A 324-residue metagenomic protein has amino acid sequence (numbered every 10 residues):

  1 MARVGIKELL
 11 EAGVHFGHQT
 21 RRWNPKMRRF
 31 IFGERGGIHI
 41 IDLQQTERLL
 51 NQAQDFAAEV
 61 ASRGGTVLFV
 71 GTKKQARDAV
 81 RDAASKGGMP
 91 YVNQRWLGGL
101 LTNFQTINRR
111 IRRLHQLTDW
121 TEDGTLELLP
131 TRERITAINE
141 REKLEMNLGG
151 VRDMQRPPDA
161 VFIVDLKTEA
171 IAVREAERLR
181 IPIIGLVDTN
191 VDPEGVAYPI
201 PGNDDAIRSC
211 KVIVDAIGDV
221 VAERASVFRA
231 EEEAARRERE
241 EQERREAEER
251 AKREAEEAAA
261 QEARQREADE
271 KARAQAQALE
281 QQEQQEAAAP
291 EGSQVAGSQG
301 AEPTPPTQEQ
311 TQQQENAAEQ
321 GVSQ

Functional and structural regions predicted by a protein language model:
M1-A2, I6-K7, A216-Q324: Intrinsically disordered, low-complexity mixed-charge segments
M1-D55, S62-T66, K73, R77-W120 (+8 more regions): N-terminal cationic and glycine-rich segments that engage phosphates or anionic surfaces
G13, F69, V161, I213: Residue-level signature of catalytic and energy-coupling elements of molecular machines, predominantly ATP/GTP-dependent
Q54-A57, V80, V173, C210: Generic hydrophobic/aromatic pocket-lining and core-packing "Φ" positions
G71-T72, V164-D165, S209: Small/polar loops that bind or transfer phosphate-bearing groups
Q75-A76, T168-E169, A206: Short phosphate-engaging motifs
G87, V92-E194, G202: Long, charge-patterned amphipathic alpha-helical coiled-coil/hairpin "stalk" segments used as oligomerization
I171-A234: Short glycine/threonine-rich loop/turn motifs
